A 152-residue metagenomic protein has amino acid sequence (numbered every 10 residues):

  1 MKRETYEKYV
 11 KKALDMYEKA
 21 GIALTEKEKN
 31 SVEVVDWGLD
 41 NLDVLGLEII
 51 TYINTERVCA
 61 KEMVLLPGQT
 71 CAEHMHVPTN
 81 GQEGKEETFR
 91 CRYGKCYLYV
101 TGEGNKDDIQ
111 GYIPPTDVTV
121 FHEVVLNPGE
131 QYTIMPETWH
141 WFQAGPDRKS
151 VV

Functional and structural regions predicted by a protein language model:
M1-C59, P114-T116: A short, N-terminal "cap"/entry segment at the start of jelly-roll beta-barrel domains of the cupin/DSBH fold
I50-A60, C71-C91, T119: A short beta-loop-beta micro-motif enriched in histidine and acidic residues
L66-P67, G84-N105: Glycine- and acidic-residue-biased ligand/ion/polar-headgroup-sensing regions
T70-A72, P78-T79, F121, P128-W141: Histidine-centered metal-chelating micro-motifs
L98-N127: Double-stranded beta-helix
F142-P146: Asparagine-centered strand-capping/turn motif at beta-strand->loop junctions
V151-V152: Conserved small/polar residues in nucleotide/adenosyl-binding loops
